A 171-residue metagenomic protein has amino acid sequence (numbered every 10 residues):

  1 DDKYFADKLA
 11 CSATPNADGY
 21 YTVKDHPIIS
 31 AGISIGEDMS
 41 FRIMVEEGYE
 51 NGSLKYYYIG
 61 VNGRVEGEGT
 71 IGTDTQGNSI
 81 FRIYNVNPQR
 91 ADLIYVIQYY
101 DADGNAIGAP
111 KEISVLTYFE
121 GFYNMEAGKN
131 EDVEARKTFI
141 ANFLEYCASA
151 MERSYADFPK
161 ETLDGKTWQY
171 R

Functional and structural regions predicted by a protein language model:
D1-R171: Short, surface-exposed linear motifs at loops/turns and structural transition points
